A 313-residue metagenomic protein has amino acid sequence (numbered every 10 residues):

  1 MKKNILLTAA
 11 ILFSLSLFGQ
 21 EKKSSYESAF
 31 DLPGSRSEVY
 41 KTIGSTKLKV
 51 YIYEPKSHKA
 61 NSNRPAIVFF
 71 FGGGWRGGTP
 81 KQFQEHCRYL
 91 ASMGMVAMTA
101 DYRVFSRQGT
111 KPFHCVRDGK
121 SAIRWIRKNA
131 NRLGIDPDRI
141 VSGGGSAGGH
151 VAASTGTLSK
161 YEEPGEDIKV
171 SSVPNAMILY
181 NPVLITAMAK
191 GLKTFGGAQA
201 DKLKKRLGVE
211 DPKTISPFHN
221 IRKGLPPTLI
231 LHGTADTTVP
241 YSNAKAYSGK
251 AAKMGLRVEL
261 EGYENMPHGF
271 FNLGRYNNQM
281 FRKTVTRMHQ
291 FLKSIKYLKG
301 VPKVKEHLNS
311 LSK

Functional and structural regions predicted by a protein language model:
E21-S62: N-terminal cap/lid segment of alpha/beta-hydrolase-fold proteins
S24-E27, P182-N220, P226: Mobile cap/lid helix-loop segments that gate and shape the active-site cleft of serine hydrolases
Y51, L231, K245-K313: C-terminal catalytic histidine-bearing segment of alpha/beta-hydrolase fold enzymes
S62-G73: Short beta-strand element of the alpha/beta-hydrolase
T79-H86, M98-P137, Y276-F281: Catalytic nucleophile-loop/oxyanion-hole region of alpha/beta-hydrolase and closely related hydrolase-like folds
K81, S121-L192, P212, L311: Primarily recognizes the serine-hydrolase "nucleophile elbow" in alpha/beta-hydrolase and SGNH/GDSL folds
G224, I230-H232, D236: Short beta-strand/loop motif that positions the catalytic acidic residue of the alpha/beta-hydrolase fold
T237-N243: Conserved alpha/beta-hydrolase "acid-adjacent" motif
